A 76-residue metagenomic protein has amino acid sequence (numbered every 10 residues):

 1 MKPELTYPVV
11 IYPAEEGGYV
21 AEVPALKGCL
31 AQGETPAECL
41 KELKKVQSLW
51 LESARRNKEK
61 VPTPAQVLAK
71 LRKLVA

Functional and structural regions predicted by a protein language model:
M1-P8, Y12, K41-A76: Short, charged, surface-exposed hinge/linker loops at domain edges that act as mobile lids or interdomain connectors
G17-R56: Amphipathic, hydrophobic secondary-structure cores in small proteins
